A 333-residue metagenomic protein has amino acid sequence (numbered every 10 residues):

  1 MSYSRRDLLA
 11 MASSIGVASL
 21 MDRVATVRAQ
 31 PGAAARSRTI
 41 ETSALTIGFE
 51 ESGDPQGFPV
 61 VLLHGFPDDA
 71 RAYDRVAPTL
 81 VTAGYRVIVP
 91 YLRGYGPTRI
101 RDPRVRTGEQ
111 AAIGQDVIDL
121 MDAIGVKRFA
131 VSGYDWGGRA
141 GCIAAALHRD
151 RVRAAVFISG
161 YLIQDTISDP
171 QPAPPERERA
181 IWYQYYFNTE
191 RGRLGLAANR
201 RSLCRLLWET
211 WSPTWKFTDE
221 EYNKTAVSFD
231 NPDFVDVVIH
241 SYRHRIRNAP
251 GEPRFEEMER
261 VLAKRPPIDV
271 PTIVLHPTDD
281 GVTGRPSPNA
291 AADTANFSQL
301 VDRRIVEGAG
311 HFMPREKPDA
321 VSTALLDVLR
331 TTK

Functional and structural regions predicted by a protein language model:
M1-I15: N-terminal secretory signal peptides and thylakoid transit peptides that target proteins across membranes
D22-S43, G48: C-terminal segment of N-terminal export signals and the immediately downstream linker at the start of the mature
A33-A35, T46-I47, S52, P59 (+2 more regions): Flexible "cap/lid" subdomain of the alpha/beta-hydrolase fold that forms the substrate-access gate
S37-T39, V87-V89, R303-I305: Conserved beta-strand scaffold positions in the cores of enzyme catalytic domains, especially in NTP/NDP-utilizing
S52-P97: Conserved HGGG/HGGXW glycine-rich cap/lid loop of the alpha/beta-hydrolase fold
Y85, L92, I100, G160 (+1 more regions): Active-site loop/turn elements of alpha/beta-hydrolase fold enzymes, especially the short glycine-/histidine-rich
V117, V321, L325, L329: Hydrophobic "lid"/C-terminal helical patch of Rossmann-like NAD(P)-dependent dehydrogenase/epimerase domains
A309-K317: Catalytic histidine-centered segment of alpha/beta-hydrolase-like enzymes
